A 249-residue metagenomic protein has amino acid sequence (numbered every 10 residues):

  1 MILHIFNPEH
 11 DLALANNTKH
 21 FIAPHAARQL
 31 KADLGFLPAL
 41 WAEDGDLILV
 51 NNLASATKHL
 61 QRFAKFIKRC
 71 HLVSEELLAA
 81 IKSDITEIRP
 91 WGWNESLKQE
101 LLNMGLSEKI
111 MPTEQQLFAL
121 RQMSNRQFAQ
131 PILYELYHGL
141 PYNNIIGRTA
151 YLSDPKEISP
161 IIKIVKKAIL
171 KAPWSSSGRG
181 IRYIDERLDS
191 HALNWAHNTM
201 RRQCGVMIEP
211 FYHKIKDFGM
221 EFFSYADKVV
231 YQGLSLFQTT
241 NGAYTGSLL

Functional and structural regions predicted by a protein language model:
M1-D44: N-terminal-proximal low-complexity accessory segments that begin disordered and transition into the first
H4-I5, L47-N51, R89-G92, I169-K171 (+3 more regions): A structural signal for short, well-ordered beta-strand segments and their strand-loop junctions that often border
R28-W41, L49-P160, S176: Conserved N-proximal alpha/beta basic substrate-recognition cap immediately N-terminal to, or forming the N-lobe
G139-G147, I169, I184-H213: Conserved ATP-binding module of the ATP-grasp superfamily
R148-T149, A168-A192, G219, N241-L249: Glycine-rich phosphate-binding loop of ATP-grasp-fold ATP-dependent ligases
I161-I169: Acidic/histidine-enriched active-site and ligand-binding environments that engage anionic O-linkages
S175-S176, E209-I215, E221-F222: Extended catalytic-interface subdomain
F222-L249: ATP-dependent carboxylate/phosphate-activation module, predominantly the ATP-grasp catalytic core and closely related
